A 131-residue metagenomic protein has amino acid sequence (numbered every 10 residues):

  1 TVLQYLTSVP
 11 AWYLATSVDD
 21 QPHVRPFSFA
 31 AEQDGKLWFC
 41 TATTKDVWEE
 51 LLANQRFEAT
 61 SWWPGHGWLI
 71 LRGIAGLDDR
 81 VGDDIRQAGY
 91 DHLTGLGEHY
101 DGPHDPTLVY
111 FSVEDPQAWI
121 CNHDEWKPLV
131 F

Functional and structural regions predicted by a protein language model:
Q4-D20, F57-S61: A short, Trp-centered hydrophobic/proline-enriched beta-strand micro-motif
Y13, L37-W38, I70, W119: General beta-strand recognition
T16-V18, S61-P64, E98-H104: A short, aromatic/hydrophobic, helix- or strand-capping loop or linear motif that either lines the entrance/gate
P26-S28: Conserved beta-strand in the GNAT
A30-H66: A short mixed-secondary-structure module that forms the rim of ligand-binding clefts
W68-F131: Charged, gly/pro-rich active-site loop segments
